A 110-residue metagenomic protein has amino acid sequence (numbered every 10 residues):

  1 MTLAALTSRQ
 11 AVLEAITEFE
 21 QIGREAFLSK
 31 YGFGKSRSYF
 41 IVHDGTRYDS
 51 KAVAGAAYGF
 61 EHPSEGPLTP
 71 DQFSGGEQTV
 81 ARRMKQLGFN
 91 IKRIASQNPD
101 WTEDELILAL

Functional and structural regions predicted by a protein language model:
M1-L110: Intrinsically disordered, charged low-complexity linkers and terminal tails that flank or connect structured domains
